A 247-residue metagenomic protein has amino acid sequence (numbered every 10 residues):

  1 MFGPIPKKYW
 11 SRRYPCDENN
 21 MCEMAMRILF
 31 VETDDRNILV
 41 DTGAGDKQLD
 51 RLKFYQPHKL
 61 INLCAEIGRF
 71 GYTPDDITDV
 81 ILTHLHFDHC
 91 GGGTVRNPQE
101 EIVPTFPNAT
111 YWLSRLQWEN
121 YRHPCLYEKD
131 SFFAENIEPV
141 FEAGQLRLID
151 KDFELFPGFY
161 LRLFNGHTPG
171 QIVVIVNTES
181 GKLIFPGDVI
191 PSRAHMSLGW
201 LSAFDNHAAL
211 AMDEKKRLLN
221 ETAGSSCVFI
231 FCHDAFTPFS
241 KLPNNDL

Functional and structural regions predicted by a protein language model:
M1-R69, V173-G187: Conserved beta-strand hairpin/beta-sheet module of binuclear metal-dependent hydrolase folds, prominently
I38-V40, I81, Y111, L183-F185 (+1 more regions): Residue-level marker for buried hydrophobic side chains located in beta-strands that build the well-ordered beta-sheet
G45-D46, C125-K129, E135-P139, D152-E154 (+2 more regions): Metallo-beta-lactamase
R51-F54, P124-L126, P243-N244: Short, solvent-exposed loop/turn segments at secondary-structure boundaries
Y55-H58, R96-E100, L201-A203, L247: Glycine-rich, phosphate-binding/catalytic loops in enzymes
H58-Y72, D76, P98, V103-L163 (+1 more regions): Metallo-beta-lactamase
I77-D88: Metallo-beta-lactamase
G91-E101, K241-L242: Metal-dependent catalytic neighborhoods of phosphoester/phosphodiester hydrolases
